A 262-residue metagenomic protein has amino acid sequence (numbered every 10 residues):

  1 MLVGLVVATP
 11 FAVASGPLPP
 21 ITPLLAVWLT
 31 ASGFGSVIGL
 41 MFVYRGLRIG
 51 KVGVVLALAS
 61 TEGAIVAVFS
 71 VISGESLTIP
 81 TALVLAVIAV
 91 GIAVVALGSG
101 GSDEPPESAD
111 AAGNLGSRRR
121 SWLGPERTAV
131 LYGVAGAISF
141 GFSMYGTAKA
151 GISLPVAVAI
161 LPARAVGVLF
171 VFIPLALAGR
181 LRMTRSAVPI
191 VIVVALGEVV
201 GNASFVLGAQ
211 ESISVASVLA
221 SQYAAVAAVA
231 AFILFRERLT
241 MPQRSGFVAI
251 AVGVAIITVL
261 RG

Functional and structural regions predicted by a protein language model:
M1-T30, L40-I49, S99-L131, V166-V193 (+4 more regions): Membrane-interface interhelical linkers
M1-V3, L18, S139-V166, V215-V218: Juxtamembrane helix-loop-helix junctions in multi-pass membrane proteins
L2-A8, L58-I72, V166-F170, V200-S204 (+2 more regions): Alpha-helical transmembrane segments of compact multi-pass small-molecule transporters, enriched in specific families
L2-V6, V27-F34, L58-T61, L83-A86 (+6 more regions): Hydrophobic residues within alpha-helical transmembrane segments of multi-pass solute transporters/permease subunits
V3, V7, G35-I38, F42 (+11 more regions): Hydrophobic residues within membrane-embedded alpha-helical segments of Major Facilitator Superfamily
G4-A8, T61, A67-S70, P80-G100 (+2 more regions): Hydrophobic transmembrane alpha-helices of multi-pass small-molecule transport proteins
V13-L24, V68-I79, M144-V158, L181-M183 (+2 more regions): Membrane-interface helix termini and inter-helical loops of multi-pass transporters
F42-L58, I152-A159, A203-Q222, R238: Structural motif at transmembrane-helix junctions in multi-pass transporters
